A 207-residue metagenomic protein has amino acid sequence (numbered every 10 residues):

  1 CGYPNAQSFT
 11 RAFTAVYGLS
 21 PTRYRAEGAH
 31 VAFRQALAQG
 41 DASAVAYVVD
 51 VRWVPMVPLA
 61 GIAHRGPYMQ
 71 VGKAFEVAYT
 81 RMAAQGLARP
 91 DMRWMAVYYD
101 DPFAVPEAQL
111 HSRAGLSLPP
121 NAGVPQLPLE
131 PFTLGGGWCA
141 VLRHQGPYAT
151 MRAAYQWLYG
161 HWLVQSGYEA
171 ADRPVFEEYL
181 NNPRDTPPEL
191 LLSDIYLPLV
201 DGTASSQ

Functional and structural regions predicted by a protein language model:
Y3-Q207: A solvent-exposed interaction/effector surface
